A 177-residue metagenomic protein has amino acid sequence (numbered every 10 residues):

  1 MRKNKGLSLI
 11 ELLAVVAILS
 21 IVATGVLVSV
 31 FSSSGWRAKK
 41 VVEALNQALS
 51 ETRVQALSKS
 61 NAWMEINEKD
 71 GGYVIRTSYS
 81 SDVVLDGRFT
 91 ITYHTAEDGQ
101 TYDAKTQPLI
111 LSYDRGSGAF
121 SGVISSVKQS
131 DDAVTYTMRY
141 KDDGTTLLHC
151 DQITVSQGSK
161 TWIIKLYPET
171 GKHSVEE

Functional and structural regions predicted by a protein language model:
M1-L7: N-terminal leader/signal peptides at the extreme start of proteins
L13-V16, I21-E43, V54, N67-E177: N-terminal helix-rich module
V42-W63: N-terminal alpha-helical signal peptides/signal-anchor transmembrane segments
